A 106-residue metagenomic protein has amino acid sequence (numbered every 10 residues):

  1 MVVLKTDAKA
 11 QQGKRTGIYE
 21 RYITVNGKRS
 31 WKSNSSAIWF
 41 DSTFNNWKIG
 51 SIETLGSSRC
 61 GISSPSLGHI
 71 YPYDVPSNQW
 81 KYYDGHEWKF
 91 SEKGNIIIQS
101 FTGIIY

Functional and structural regions predicted by a protein language model:
M1-Y106: Interface elements of modular peptide-recognition networks comprising either
